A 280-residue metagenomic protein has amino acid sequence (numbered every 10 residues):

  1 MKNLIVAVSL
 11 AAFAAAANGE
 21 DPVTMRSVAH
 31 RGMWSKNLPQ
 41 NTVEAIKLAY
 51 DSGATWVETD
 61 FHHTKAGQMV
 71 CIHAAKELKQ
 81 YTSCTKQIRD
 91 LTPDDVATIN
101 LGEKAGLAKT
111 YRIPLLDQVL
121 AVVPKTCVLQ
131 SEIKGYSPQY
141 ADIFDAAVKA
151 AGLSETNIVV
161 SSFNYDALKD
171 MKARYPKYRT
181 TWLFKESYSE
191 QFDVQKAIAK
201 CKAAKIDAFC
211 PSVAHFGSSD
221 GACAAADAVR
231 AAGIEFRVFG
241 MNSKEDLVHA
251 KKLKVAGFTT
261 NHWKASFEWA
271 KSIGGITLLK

Functional and structural regions predicted by a protein language model:
M1-A7: Sec-dependent signal peptide recognition, specifically the positively charged N-region followed immediately by
S9, A16-K280: Phosphate-group recognition and catalysis centered on beta-loop-alpha active-site segments
